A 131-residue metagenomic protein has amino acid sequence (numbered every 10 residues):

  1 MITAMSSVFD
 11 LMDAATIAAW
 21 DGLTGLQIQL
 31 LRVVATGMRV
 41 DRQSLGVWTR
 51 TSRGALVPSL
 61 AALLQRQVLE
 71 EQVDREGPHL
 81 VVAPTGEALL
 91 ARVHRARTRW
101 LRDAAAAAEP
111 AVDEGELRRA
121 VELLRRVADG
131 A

Functional and structural regions predicted by a protein language model:
M1-V33, L123-A131: N-terminal amphipathic alpha-helix
L31, L45, L56-Q67: Basic amphipathic alpha-helical segments that dock to polyanions
T36, R92-R95, L123-R126: Residues within well-ordered alpha-helical secondary structure of globular protein domains
G37-D41: Short capping segments at the starts of secondary-structure elements
W48: Residues within the alpha-helical elements of helix-turn-helix
A61-G115: Charged, amphipathic alpha-helical coiled-coil/dimerization segments
L117-A120: Hydrophobic core positions in alpha-helical repeat/coiled-coil coupling domains, especially the HAMP
